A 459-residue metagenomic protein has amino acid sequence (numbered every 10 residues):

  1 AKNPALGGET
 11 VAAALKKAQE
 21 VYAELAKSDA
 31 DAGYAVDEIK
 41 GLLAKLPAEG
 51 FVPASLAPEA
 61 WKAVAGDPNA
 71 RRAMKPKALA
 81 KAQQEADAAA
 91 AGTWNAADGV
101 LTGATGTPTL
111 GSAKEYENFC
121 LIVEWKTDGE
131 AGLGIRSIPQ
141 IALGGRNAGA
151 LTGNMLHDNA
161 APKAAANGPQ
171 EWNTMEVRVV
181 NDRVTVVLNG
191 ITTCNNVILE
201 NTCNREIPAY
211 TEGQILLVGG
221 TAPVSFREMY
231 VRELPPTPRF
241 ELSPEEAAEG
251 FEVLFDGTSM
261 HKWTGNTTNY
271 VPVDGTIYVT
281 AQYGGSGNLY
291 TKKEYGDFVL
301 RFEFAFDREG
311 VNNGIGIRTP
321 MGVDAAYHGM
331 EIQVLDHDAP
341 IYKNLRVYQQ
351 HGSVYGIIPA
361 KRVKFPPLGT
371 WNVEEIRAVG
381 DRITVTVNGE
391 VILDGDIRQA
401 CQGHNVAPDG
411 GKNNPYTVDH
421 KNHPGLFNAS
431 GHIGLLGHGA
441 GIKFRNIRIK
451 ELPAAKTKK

Functional and structural regions predicted by a protein language model:
A1-F51: Amphipathic, heptad-repeat alpha-helical segments
A48-K459: Carbohydrate-interacting regions of secretory-pathway proteins
